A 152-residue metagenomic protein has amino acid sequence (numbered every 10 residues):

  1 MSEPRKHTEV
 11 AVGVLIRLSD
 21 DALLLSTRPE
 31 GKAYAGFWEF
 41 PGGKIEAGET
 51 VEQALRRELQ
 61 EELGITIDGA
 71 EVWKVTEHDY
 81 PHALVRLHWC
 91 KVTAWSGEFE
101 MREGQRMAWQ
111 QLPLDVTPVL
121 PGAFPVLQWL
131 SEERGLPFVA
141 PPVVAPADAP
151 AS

Functional and structural regions predicted by a protein language model:
M1-L23, K44, V75: Conserved N-terminal beta-strand and adjoining loop/helix that marks the start of the Nudix/MutT-like hydrolase domain
R5, L15, E30, E77 (+2 more regions): Short secondary-structure boundary/capping segments
V14, L25, L87-K91, W109: Conserved hydrophobic/aromatic beta-strand scaffold that supports enzyme active sites
A22-E61: Conserved Nudix-box catalytic region and its N-terminal flanking loop in Nudix hydrolases and closely related
E62-G69: Short secondary-structure junctions
T66, V75-F99, R106, L130: Active-site-adjacent beta-strand/loop module that shapes the phosphate/pyrophosphate-binding cleft
K91, F99-R134: NUDIX/MutT-family hydrolases
G122-S152: Charged phosphate-binding loop/patch that engages nucleotide di/tri-phosphates or the phosphate backbone of nucleic
